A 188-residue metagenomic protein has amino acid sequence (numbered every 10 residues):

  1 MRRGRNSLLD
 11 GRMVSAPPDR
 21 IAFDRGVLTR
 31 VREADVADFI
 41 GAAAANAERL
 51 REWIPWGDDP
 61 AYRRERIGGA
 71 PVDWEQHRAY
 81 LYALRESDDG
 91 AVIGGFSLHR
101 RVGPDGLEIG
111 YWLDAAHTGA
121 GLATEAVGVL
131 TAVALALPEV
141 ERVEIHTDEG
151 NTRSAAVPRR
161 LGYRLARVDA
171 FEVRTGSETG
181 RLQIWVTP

Functional and structural regions predicted by a protein language model:
M1-D38, A42-E52, L81-P188: Acyl-donor (CoA/ACP) binding surface of acyl/acetyltransferases
V31, A42, Y62-R63, Q76: Generic, well-ordered alpha-helical segments
I40-A43, I67-P71: A generic alpha-helix structural signal
E48-G69: Conserved GNAT-fold acetyl-CoA-binding loop/helix
G69-A83: A short helix-loop-beta-strand connector motif used in the catalytic cores of GNAT acetyltransferases and, in some
